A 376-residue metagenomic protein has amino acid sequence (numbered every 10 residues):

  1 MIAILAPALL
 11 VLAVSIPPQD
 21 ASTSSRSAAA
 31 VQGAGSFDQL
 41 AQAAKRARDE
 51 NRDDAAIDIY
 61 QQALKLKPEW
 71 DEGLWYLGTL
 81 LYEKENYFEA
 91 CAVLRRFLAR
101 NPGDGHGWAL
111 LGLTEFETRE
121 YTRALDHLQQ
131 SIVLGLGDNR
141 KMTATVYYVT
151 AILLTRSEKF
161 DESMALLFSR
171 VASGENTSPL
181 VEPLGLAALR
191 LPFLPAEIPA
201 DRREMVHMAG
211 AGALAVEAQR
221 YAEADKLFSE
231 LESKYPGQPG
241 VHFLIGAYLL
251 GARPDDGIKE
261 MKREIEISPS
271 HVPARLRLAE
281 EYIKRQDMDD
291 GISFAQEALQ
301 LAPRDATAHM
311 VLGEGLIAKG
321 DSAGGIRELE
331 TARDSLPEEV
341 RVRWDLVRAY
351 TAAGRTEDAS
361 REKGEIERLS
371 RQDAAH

Functional and structural regions predicted by a protein language model:
S24-Q39, L136-M142, P192-H207, D373: TPR-adjacent "capping" and linker segments in tetratricopeptide-repeat scaffold/adaptor proteins
G35-Q62, L66, E83, E204-K226 (+1 more regions): Alpha-helical segment of the N-proximal tetratricopeptide repeat
F37, D71-E72, G105-H106, N139-R140 (+8 more regions): Helix-start (N-cap) detector for alpha-helical repeat units in TPR-like alpha-solenoids, especially tetratricopeptide
D49-I59, E83-R96, T118-Q130, S157-E162 (+6 more regions): Structural signature of tandem alpha-helical TPR/SEL1-like repeats, specifically the intra-repeat loop/turn
L66, R100, L134-D138, S173 (+6 more regions): Structural marker of alpha-solenoid helical repeat scaffolds
Y76, L110, M142-T145, V149 (+6 more regions): Canonical tetratricopeptide repeat
Q129-V133, Y148-T155, F160-S178, D334-A374: TPR/TPR-like (Sel1-like) alpha-helical repeat modules
